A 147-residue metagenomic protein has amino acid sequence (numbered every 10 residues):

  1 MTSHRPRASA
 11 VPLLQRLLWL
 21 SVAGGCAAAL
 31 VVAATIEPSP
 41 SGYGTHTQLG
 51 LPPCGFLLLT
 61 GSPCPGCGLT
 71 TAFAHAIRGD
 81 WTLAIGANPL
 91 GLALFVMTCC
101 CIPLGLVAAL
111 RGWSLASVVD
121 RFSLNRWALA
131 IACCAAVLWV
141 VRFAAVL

Functional and structural regions predicted by a protein language model:
M1-L13, R111-R121: Membrane-interfacial, low-structure loops and terminal tails that flank and connect transmembrane helices in multi-pass
A10-V22, F122-W127: N-terminal membrane topogenic signal
L14-S39: N-terminal signal-anchor transmembrane alpha helix
G24-V32, A84-S117, F122-A128: Short Fe-S-cluster ligation motifs
I36-S39, R78, V107-L115, A145: Juxtamembrane transmembrane-helix termini
G42-I85: Extracytosolic (periplasmic/ER-lumenal) interhelical loops and adjacent juxtamembrane/interface segments of multi-pass
L124-W139: A detector for short metal-coordination/catalytic motifs
L138-L147: Juxtamembrane boundary at the C-terminal end of a transmembrane helix
